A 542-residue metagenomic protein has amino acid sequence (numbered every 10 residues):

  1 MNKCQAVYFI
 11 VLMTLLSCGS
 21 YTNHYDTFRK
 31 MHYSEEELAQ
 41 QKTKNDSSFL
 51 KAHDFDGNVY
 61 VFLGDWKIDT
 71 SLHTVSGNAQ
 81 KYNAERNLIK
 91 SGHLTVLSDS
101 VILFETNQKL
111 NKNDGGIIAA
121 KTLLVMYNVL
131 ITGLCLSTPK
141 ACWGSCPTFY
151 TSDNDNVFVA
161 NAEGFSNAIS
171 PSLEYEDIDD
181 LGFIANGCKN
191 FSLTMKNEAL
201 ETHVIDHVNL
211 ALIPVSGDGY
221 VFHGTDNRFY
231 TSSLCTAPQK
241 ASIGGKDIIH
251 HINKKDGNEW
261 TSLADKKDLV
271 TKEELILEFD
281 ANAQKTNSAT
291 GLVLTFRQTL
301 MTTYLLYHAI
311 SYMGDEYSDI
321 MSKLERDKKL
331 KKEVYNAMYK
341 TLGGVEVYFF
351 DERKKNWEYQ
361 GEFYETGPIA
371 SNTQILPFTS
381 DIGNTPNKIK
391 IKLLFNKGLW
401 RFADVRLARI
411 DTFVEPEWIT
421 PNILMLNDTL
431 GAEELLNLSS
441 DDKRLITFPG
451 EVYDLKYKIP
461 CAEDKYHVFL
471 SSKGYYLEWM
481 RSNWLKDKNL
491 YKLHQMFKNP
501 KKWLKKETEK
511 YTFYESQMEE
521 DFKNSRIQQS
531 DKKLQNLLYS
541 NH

Functional and structural regions predicted by a protein language model:
M1-V7: Bacterial N-terminal signal peptides that target proteins for export
T14-S17: C-terminal motif of bacterial Sec signal peptides marking the signal peptidase cleavage site
G19-H32, A39-S47, D56-N58, Q80-F296 (+4 more regions): Hydrophobic alpha-helical membrane segments
Y60-D65: Short beta-strand-centered aromatic/proline hotspots
H73-S76: Short aromatic-glycine-enriched beta-strand elements
F149-S152, G343-N356, K390-K392: Short beta-strand segments and strand-loop junctions that repeat across beta-rich extracellular domains
K354-S380: Extracellular carbohydrate recognition and processing domains and analogous Trp-centered ligand-binding platforms
E358-E362, E417-N422: Beta-propeller fold detector
